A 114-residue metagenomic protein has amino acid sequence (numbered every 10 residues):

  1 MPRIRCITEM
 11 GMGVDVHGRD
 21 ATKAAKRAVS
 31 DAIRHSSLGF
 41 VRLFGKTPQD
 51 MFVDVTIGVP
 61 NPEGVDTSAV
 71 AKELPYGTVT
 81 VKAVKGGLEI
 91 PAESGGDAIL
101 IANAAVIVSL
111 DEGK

Functional and structural regions predicted by a protein language model:
P2-G45, G58-V65, A105-G113: Conserved mixed alpha/beta catalytic, RNA-binding, or beta-rich assembly cores of soluble enzyme, regulatory
K23-R27, V70-L74, A98: General N-terminal targeting signals
L43-G45, V70-A71, I90-D97: A generic local secondary-structure boundary/capping motif
T47-M51: Short, charge-patterned binding micro-sites
V53-I57: Extended hydrophobic secondary-structure segments that form protein cores and membrane-embedded regions
G58-K85: Short, hydrophobic/π-rich interface segment
Y76-K114: C-terminal edge-of-domain segments
